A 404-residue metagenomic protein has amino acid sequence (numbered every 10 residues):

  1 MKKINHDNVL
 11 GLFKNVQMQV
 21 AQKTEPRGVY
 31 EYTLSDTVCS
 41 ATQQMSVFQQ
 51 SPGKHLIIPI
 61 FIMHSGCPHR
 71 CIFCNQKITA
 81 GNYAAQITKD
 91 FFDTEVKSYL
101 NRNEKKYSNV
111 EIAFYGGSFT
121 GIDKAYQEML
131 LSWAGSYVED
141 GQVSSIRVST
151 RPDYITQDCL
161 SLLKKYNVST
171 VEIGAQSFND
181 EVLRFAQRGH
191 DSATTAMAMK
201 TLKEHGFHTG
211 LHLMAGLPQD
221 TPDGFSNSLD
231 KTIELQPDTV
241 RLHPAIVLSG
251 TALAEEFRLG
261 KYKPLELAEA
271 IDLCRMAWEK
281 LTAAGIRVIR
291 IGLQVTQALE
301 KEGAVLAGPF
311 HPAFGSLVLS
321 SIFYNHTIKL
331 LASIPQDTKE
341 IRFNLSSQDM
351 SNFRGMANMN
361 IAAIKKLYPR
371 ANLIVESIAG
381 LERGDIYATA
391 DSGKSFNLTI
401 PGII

Functional and structural regions predicted by a protein language model:
K2-L56, K261-I404: Auxiliary Fe-S-binding modules of radical SAM enzymes
E31, S40-A80, D93, K97-T120 (+3 more regions): N-terminal pre-triad scaffold of radical SAM enzymes
M63-G66, H243-L248, Q294: Short glycine-enriched loops at secondary-structure junctions
H64, P68, K106, D140 (+3 more regions): Alpha-helix termination/capping residues and helix-transition junctions
H69-C71, L248-A254, L299-K301: Short acidic/His/Gly/Ser-rich catalytic and metal-binding motifs that mark active-site loops of diverse hydrolases
T79-D93, Y115-A245, S249-I271: Conserved non-cysteine loop/helix-boundary elements of the Radical SAM core domain that shape
E104-N109, D140-V143, P335-T338: Short helix-terminating capping/connector loops at secondary-structure junctions
V110, S144, S169, D238 (+2 more regions): Short acidic/polar active-site loop segments enriched in Thr and Asp
